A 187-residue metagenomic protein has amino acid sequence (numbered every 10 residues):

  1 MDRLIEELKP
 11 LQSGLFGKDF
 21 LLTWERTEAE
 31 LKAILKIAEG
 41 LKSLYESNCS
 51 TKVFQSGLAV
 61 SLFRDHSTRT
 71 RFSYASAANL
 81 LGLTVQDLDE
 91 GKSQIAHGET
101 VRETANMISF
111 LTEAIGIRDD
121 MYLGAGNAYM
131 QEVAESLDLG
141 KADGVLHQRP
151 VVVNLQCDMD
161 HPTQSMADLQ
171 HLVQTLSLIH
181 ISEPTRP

Functional and structural regions predicted by a protein language model:
D2-F72, S76: Positively charged, low-complexity intrinsically disordered leader regions
K52-V173: Phosphate/diphosphate ligand-binding glycine-rich loop within oxidoreductases
D138, T185-R186: Catalytic Tyr-X3-Lys helix of short-chain dehydrogenase/reductase
Q174-L178: Phosphate/diphosphate-binding glycine-rich loops and adjacent basic-rich segments that engage nucleotide
I179-T185: Conserved small/polar residues in nucleotide/adenosyl-binding loops
